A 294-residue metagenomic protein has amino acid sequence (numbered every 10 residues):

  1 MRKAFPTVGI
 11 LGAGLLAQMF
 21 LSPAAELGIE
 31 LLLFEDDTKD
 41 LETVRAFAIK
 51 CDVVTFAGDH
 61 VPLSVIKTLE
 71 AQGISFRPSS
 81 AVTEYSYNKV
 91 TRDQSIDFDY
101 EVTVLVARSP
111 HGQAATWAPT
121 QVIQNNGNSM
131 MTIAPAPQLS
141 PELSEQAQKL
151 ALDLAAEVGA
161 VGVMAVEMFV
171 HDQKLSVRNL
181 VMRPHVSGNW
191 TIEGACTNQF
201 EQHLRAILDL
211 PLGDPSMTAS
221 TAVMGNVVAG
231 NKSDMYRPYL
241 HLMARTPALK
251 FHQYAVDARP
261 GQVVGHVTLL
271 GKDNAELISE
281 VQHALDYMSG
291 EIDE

Functional and structural regions predicted by a protein language model:
M1-K3, A46-A48, S95-D99, R108-Q113 (+4 more regions): Solvent-exposed alpha-helices and their adjacent loops that cap or buttress functional pockets in soluble metabolic
M1-Y87: ATP-binding N-terminal substructure of ATP-dependent carboxylate-amine bond-forming enzymes
A24, V54, V104, H203 (+1 more regions): Residue-level signal for inorganic ion chemistry
V53-F56, A71-I74, S109-G112, Q124 (+6 more regions): Generic secondary-structure signature for well-ordered alpha-helical cores
R92-V166, V170-D172: Internal nucleotide-binding/catalytic subdomain
Q146-V166, M182-G230: Active-site "cap" helix and flanking loop/linker of ATP-utilizing ligase/carboxylase catalytic domains
K174-P184: A short beta-strand motif that forms the metal-chelation/ATP-contact edge of phosphoryl-transfer active sites
R205-E294: Peripheral (often C-terminal) accessory segments that flank ATP-dependent C-N-forming ligase machineries
